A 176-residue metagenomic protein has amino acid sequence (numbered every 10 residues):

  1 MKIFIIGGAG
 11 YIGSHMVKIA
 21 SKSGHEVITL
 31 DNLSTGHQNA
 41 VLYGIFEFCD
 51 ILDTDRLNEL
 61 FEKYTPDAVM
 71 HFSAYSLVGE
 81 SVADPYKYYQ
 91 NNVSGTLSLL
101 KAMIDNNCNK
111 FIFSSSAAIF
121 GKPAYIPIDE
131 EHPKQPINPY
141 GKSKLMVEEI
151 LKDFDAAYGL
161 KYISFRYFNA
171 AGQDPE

Functional and structural regions predicted by a protein language model:
M1-Q173: N-terminal Rossmann-like NAD(P)+-binding domain of SDR-like oxidoreductases, especially those catalyzing
E176: Catalytic core of nucleotidyl cyclases, primarily class III adenylyl/guanylyl cyclases
